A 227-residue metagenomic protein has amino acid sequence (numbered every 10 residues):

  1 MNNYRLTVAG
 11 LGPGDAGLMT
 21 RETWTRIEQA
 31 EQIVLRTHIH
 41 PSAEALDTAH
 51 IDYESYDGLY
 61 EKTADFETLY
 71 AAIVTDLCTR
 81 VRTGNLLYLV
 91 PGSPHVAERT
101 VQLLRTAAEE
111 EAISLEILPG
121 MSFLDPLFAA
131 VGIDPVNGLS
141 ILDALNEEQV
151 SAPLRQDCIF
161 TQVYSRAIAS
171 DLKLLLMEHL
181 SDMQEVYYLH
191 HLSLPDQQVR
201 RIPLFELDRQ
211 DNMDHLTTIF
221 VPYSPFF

Functional and structural regions predicted by a protein language model:
M1-E116, T217-T218: Class I S-adenosyl-L-methionine
N2-V8, S114-F227: Beta-strand/loop-alpha-helix module characteristic of Rossmann-like adenine-cofactor folds
